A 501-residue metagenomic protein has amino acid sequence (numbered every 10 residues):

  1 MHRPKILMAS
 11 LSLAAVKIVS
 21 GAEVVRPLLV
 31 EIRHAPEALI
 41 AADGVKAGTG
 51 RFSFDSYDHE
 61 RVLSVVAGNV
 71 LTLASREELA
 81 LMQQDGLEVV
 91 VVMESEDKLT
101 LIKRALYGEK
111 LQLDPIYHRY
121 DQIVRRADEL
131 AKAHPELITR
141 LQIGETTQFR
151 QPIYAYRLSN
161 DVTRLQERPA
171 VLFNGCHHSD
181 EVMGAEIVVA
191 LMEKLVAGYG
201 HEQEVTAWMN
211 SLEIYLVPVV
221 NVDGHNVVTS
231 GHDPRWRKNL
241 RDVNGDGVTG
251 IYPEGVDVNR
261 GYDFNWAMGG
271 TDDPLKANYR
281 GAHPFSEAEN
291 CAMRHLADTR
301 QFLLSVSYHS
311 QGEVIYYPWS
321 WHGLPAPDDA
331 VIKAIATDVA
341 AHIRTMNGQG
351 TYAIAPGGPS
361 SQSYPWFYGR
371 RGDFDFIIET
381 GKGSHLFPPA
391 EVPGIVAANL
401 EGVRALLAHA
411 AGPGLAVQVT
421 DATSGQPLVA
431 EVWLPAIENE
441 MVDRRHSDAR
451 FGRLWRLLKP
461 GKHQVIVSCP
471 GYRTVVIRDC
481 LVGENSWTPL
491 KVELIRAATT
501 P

Functional and structural regions predicted by a protein language model:
A22-L111, Y472: Extreme N-terminal flexible tails
L71, T139-Q142, Y154-R157, A170-N174 (+8 more regions): Structural recognition of the beta-strand scaffold that forms the well-ordered cores of secreted hydrolase catalytic
P115-V171, V243-G247: Soluble metallo-hydrolase cores and metallopeptidase-like ectodomains found primarily in the secretory/periplasmic
M183-V228: Short helix-loop-beta-strand segments that form the rim/entrance of peptidase-like active sites
D223, T229-A422, V429, L454: Metallocarboxypeptidase
Q426-P460: Short, acidic Ser/Thr/Gly-rich low-complexity loop/linker segments typical of extracellular and cell-surface proteins
P460-G471: A short, solvent-exposed beta-strand micro-motif common in secreted/extracellular proteins
P470-A498: Structured interaction patches on ligand/partner-binding surfaces of diverse proteins
